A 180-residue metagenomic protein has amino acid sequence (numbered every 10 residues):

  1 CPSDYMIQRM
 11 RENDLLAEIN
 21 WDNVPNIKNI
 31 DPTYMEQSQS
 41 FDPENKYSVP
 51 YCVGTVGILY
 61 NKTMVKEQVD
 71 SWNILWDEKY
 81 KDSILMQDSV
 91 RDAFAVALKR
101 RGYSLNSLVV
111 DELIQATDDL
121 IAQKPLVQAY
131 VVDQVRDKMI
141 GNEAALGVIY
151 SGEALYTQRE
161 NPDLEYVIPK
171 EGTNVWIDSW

Functional and structural regions predicted by a protein language model:
C1-E143: Extracytoplasmic ligand-binding site segments that recognize negatively charged/polar headgroups
M6-R9, A145-D163: A ligand-binding cleft/hinge motif common to bilobed small-molecule-binding domains
Q87, G147-Y150, Y166-P169: Short, conserved beta-strand edge motifs with alternating hydrophobic and charged residues
D92, V135-D137, L146, G152-Y156 (+1 more regions): Short, catalytically relevant binding-site loops at active-site mouths
L113-A122, Q128, E160-W180: Periplasmic-binding protein-like
